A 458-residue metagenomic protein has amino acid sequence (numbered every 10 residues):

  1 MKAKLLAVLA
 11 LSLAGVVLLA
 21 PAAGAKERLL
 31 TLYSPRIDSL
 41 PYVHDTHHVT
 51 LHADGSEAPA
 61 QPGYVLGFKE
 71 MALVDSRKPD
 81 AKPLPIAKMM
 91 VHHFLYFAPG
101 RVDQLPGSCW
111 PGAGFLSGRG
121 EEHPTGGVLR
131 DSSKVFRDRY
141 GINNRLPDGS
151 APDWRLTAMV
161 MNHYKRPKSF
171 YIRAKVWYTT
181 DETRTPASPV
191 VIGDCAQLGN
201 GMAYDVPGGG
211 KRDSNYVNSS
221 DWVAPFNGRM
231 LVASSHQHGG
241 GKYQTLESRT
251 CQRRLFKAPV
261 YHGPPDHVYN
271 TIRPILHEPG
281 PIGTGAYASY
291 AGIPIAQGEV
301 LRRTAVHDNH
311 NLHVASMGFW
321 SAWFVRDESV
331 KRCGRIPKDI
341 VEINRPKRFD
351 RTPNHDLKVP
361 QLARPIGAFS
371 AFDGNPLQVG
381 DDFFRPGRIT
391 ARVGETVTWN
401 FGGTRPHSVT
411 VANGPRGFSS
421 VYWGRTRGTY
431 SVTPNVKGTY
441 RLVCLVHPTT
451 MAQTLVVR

Functional and structural regions predicted by a protein language model:
M1-K4: Positively charged n-region of N-terminal signal peptides that target proteins for export
A7-L18: Bacterial N-terminal signal peptides
G15, A25, A58, L84 (+9 more regions): Generic marker of residues within folded, mature protein domains
V16-K26, V457-R458: C-terminal region of N-terminal signal peptides and the immediate post-cleavage residues of exported proteins
K26-R229, S234-P360: Beta-strand-centric surfaces of beta-sandwich/beta-rich domains
Q361-R458: Extracytoplasmic copper-binding redox domains, predominantly the cupredoxin/blue-copper superfamily
